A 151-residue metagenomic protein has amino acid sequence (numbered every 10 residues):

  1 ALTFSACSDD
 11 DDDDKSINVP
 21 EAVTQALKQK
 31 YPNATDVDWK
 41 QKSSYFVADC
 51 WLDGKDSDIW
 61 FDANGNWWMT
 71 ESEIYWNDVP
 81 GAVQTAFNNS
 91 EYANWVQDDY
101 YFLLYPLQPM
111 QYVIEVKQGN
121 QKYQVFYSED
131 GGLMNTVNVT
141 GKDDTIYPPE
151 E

Functional and structural regions predicted by a protein language model:
L2-A6: C-terminal motif of bacterial Sec signal peptides marking the signal peptidase cleavage site
S8-D11: Bacterial signal peptide processing site
K15-E151: First exposed extracellular module after export/assembly in secreted or surface-exposed proteins
